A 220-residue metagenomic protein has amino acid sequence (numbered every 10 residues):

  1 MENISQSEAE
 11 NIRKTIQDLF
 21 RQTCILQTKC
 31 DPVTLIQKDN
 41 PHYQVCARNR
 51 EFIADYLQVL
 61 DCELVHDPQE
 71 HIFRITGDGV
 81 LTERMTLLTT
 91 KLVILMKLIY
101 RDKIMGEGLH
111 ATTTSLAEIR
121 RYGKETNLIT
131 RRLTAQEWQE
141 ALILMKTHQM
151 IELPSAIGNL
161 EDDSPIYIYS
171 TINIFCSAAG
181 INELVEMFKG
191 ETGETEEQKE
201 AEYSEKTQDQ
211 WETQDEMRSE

Functional and structural regions predicted by a protein language model:
M1-T76: Eukaryotic partner-binding/assembly regions in large regulatory complexes
S7-N11, G77-T112: Short alpha-helical segments that sit at the start of domains
D31-N40, G106-E125: Short acidic, hydrophobic short linear motifs in intrinsically disordered regions
V45-I53, T130-T147: Short amphipathic alpha-helical interaction segments
V59-H66, L142, K146-G158: A short, conserved structural fragment
I72-G77, E152-A179: Accessory beta->alpha helical hairpin/"wing" motif in late/C-terminal subdomains of nucleic-acid enzymes
T113, A135, K189-E220: Exposed, interaction-prone assembly regions rather than primary DNA-binding/catalytic cores
Y167-Y203: Short, amphipathic alpha-helical interaction segments positioned at domain boundaries
